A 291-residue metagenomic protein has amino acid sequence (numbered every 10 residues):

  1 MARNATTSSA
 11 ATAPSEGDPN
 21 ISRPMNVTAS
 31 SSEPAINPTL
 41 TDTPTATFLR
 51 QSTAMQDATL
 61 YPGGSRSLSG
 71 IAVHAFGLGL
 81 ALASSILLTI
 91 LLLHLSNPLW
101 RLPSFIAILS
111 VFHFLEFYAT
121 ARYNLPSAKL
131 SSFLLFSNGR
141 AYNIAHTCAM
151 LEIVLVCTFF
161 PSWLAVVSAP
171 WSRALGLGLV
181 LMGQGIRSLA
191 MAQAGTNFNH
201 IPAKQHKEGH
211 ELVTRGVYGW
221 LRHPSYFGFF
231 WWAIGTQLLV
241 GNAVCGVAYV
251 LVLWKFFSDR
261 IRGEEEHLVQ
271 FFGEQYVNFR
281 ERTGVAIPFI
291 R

Functional and structural regions predicted by a protein language model:
A2-E208, G235-R291: Membrane-anchoring alpha-helices and their flanking helix-loop junctions
I201-F229: Active-site-proximal inter-transmembrane loops
